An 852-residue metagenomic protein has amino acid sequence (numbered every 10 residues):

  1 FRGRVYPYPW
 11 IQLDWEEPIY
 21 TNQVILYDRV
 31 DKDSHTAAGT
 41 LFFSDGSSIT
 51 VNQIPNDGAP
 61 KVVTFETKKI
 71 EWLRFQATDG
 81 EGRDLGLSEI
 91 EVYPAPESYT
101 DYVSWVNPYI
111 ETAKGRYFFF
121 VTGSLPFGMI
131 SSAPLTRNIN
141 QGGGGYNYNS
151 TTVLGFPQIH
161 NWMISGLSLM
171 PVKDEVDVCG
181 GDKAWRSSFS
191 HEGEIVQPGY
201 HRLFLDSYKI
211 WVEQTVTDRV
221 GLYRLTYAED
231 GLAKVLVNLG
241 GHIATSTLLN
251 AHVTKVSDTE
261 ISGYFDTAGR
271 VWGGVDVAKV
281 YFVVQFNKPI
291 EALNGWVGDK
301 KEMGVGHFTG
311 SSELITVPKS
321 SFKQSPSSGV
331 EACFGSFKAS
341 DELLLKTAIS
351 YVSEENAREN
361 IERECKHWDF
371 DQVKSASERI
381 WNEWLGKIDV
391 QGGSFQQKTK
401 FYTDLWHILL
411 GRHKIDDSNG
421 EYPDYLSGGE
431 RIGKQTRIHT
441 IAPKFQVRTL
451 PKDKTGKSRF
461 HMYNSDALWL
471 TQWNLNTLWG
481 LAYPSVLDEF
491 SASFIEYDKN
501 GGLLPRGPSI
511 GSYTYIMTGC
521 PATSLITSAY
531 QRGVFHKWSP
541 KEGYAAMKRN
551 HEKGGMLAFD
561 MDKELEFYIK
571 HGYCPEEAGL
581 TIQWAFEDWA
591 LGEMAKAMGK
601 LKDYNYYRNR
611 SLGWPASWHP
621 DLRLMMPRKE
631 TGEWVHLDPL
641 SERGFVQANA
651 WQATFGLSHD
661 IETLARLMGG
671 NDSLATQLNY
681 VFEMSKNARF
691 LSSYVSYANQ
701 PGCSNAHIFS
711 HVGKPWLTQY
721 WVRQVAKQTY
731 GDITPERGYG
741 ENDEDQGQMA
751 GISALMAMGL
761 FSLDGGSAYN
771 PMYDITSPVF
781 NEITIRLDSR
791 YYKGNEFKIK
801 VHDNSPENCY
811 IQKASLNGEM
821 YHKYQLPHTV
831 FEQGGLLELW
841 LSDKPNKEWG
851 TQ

Functional and structural regions predicted by a protein language model:
F1-T100: Aromatic, loop-rich ligand-recognition surfaces of beta-strand-rich domains
K32-G39, P778-F780, P806-Y810: Short coil-to-beta strand junction motifs in C2/discoidin
G46-N52, G794, E819-Y824: Surface-exposed loop/edge segments in extracytoplasmic proteins
A95-N476, G480-S524, Q531-I582, M594-A616 (+10 more regions): Accessory carbohydrate-recognition regions in carbohydrate-active enzymes
G765: Histidine-centered catalytic/metal-binding microenvironments
